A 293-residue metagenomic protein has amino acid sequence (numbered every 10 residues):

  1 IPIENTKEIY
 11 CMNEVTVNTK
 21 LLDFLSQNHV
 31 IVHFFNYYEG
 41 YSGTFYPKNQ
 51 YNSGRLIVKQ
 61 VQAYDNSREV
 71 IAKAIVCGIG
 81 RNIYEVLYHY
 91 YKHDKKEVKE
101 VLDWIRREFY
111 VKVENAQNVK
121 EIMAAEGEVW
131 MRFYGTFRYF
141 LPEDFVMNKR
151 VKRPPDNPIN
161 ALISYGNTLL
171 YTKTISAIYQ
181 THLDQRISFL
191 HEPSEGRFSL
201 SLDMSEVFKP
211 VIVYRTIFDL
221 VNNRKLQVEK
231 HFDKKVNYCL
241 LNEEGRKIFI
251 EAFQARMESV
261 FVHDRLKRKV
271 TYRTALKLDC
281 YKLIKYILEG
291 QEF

Functional and structural regions predicted by a protein language model:
I1-P2: N- or domain-start disorder-to-order transition segments that initiate the globular core
E8-Y10: Alpha-helical/coil-rich non-catalytic "connector" segments in signaling and regulatory proteins
N13-E85: A surface-exposed, charged beta-strand/loop segment in the N-terminal or early-internal portion of soluble proteins
N52-F293: Active-site helix-to-loop segments that bind/position phosphate- or nucleotide-bearing substrates and donors across
